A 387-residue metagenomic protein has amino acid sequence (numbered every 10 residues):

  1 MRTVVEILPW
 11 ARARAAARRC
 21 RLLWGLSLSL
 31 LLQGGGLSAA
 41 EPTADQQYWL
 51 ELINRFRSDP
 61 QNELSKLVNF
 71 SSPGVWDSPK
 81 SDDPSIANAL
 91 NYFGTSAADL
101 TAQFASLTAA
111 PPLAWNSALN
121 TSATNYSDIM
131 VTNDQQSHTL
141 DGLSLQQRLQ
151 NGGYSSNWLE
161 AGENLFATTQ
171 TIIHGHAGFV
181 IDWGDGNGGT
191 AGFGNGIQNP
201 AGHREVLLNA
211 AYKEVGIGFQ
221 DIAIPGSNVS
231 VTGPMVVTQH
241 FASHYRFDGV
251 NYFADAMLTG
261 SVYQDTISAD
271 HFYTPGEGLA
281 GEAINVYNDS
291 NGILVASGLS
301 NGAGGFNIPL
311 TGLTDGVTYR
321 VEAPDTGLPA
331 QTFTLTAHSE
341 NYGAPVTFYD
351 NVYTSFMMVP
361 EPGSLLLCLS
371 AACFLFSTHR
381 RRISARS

Functional and structural regions predicted by a protein language model:
E41-N133, Y263-D265: A short alpha-helix/helix-coil micro-patch that ends at or immediately precedes a cysteine
A110-P112, S117-F247: A well-ordered secondary-structure block
D248-Y273, M358: A short, Gly/Thr-enriched small/hydrophobic beta-strand-prone motif that recurs across taxa
A269-G278, A283, N288-P309: Short, acidic Ser/Thr/Gly-rich low-complexity loop/linker segments typical of extracellular and cell-surface proteins
N307-T318: Short Pro-Gly-centered beta-turn/loop motif in secreted/extracellular proteins
A323-Y353: Structured interaction patches on ligand/partner-binding surfaces of diverse proteins
E361-T378: A short, hydrophobic C-terminal helix/tail in secreted or cell-surface proteins
L375-S387: C-terminal membrane-anchoring or membrane-association module
